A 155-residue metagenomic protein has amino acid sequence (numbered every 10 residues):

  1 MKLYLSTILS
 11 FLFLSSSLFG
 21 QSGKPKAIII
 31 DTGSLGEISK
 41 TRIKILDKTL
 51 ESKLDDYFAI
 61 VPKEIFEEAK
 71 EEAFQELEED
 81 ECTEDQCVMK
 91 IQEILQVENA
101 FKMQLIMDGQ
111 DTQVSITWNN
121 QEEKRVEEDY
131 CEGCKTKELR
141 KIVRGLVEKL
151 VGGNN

Functional and structural regions predicted by a protein language model:
M1-L5: Positively charged n-region of N-terminal signal peptides that target proteins for export
S6-S17: Bacterial N-terminal signal peptides
L18, D85, K90, C134-K137: General secretory precursor processing signal
F19-A59, K63-E67, E71, N154-N155: A structural "domain/chain start" motif
I43, D47, E51, V88-M89 (+1 more regions): Extracytoplasmic/secreted envelope proteins and their assembly/folding machinery, especially bacterial periplasmic
Y57-K102: Short, solvent-exposed, polar/charged sequence segments at loop or secondary-structure edges
T83-E84, K149-G153: A polyampholytic, Gly/Pro-enriched intrinsically disordered region
Q92, E98-V151: Amphipathic beta-strand/beta-sheet edge segments enriched in Tyr/Trp
